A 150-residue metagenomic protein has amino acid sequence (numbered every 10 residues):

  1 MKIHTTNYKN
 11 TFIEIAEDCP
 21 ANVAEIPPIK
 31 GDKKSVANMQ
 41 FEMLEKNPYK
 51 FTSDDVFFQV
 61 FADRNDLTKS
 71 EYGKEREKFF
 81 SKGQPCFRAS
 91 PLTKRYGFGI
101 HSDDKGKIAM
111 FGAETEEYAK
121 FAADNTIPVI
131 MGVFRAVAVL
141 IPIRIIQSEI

Functional and structural regions predicted by a protein language model:
M1, V36, P91-R95, D103 (+1 more regions): A generic structural signal for short, non-catalytic loop/turn and secondary-structure boundary residues
M1-T52: Long, contiguous N-terminal structural blocks used for assembly/anchoring
N7, T11, N38-M39, T52-V56 (+2 more regions): Exposed alpha-helical structural elements
C19, C86, A136-V139: Generic recognition of cysteine residues
F58-Y118: Amphipathic protein-protein interaction modules
S102-I146, I150: Acidic, proline/glycine-rich low-complexity IDRs
